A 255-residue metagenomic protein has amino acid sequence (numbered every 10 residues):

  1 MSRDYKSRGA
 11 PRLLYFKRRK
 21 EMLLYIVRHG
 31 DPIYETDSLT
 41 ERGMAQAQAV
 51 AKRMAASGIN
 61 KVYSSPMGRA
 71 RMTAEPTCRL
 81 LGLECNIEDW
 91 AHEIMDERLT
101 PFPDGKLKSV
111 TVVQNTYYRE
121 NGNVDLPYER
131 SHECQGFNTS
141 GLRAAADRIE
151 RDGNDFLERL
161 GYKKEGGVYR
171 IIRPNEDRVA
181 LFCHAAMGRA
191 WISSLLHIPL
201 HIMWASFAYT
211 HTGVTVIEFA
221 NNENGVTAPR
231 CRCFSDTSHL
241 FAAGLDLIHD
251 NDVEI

Functional and structural regions predicted by a protein language model:
M1-E21: N-terminal amphipathic/basic-hydrophobic helices that include classical n-h-c signal peptides and signal-anchor
Y15-E21, I94-K108, V112-Q114, K163 (+2 more regions): Acidic, low-complexity terminal tails and accessory targeting/binding regions of phosphate-metabolizing enzymes
M22-T40: Mobile, glycine- and charge-enriched loop segments and immediately flanking short secondary-structure elements within
L23-V27, Y63, E176-C183, M187: Beta-strand elements within well-structured catalytic alpha/beta cores of enzymes that handle phosphate/sulfate esters
G30, A185, S235-T237: Active-site metal-binding loops of divalent metal-dependent hydrolases
L39-K52: Short catalytic helix/loop segments, enriched in acidic residues and glycine and frequently bearing histidine
K52-E133: Phosphate-coordination/substrate-recognition cap region in phosphate-metabolizing enzymes
Q135-V168: Internal catalytic-core helix/loop-beta-alpha segment that presents or stabilizes conserved functional determinants
